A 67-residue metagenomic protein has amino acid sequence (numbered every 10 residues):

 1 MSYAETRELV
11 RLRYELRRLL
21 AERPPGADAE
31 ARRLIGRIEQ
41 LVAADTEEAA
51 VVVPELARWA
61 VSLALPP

Functional and structural regions predicted by a protein language model:
M1-G26: N-terminal acidic leader/helix
V10, D28-G36, A50-P54: Short, charged, amphipathic alpha-helical segments
Y14, R18-A21, G36, Q40 (+1 more regions): Extended, non-membrane alpha-helical segments enriched in charged/polar residues
R18-A29, A43-V51: Charged, low-complexity interaction regions
E22, P66-P67: C-terminal-biased regions
A43-P66: Short, charged early-sequence alpha-helical segments and their helix-coil boundaries
